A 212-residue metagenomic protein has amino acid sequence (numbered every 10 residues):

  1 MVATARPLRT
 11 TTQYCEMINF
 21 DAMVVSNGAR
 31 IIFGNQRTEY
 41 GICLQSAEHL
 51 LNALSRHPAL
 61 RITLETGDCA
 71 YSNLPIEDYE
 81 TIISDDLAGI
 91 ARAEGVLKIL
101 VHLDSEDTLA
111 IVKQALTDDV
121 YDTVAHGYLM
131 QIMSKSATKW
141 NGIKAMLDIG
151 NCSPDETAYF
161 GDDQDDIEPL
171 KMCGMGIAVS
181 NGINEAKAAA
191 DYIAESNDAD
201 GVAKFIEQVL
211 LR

Functional and structural regions predicted by a protein language model:
M1-D78: Active-site phosphate-binding/coordination module
A3, I132, Y159, A178 (+1 more regions): Conserved SAM-binding loop
R9-Q13, I32, I111, G142 (+3 more regions): Phosphate- and divalent-cation-binding pockets in alpha/beta enzyme and binding domains that engage nucleotide-derived
I18-N19, N27, A115-D119, M172-C173 (+1 more regions): Short, structured coil segments at secondary-structure junctions
F20-G28, T81-S84, Y121-V124, I177-S180 (+1 more regions): Short hydrophobic/aromatic-enriched beta-strand-loop microsegments
A53-M172, N181: Conserved acidic, metal-coordinating active-site core of Asp-based, Mg2+-dependent phosphoryl-transfer enzymes
M172, I177-R212: Asp-based, Mg2+/Mn2+-dependent phosphohydrolase catalytic module
